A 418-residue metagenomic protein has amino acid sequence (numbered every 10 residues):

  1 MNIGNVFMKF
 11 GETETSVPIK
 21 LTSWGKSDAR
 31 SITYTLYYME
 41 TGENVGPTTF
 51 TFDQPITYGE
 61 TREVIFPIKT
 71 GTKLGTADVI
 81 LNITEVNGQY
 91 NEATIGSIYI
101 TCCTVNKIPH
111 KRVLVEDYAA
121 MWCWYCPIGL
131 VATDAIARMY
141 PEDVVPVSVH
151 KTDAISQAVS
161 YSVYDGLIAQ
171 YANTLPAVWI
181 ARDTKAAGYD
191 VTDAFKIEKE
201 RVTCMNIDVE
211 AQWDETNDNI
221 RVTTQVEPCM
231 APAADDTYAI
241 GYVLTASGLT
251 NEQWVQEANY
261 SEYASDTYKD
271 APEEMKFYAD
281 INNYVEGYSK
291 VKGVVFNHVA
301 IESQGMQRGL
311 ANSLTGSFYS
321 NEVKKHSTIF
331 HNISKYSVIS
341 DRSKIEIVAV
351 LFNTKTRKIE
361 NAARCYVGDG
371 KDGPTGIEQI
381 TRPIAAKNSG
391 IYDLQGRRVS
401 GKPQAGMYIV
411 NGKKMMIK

Functional and structural regions predicted by a protein language model:
M1-G4, C102-V113, Y366-Q395: Residue-level detector of functionally pivotal "anchor" positions at catalytic/ligand-binding pockets or at interdomain
N5-E14, W213-D218: Short, solvent-exposed loop/linker segments at the N-terminal edge of repeated beta-sheet extracellular domains
M39, E43-T72: Intrinsically disordered, low-complexity Pro/Gly/Ser/Thr-rich segments with frequent PxxP/GP/PP motifs and embedded
T49-T51, V147-G373: Short, conserved sequence motifs used for protein processing/export or organelle targeting and for catalysis
T72-K107, E346-A363: Terminal connector regions
V105-V145, V149: Local sequence-structure signature of Cys/Sec-based thiol-disulfide redox active-site neighborhoods
C123, V178, P374-I380, G396-R397 (+1 more regions): Terminal processing/anchoring signals of secreted or surface-associated proteins and related intramolecular
M407-K418: C-terminal tail/sorting-segment detector
